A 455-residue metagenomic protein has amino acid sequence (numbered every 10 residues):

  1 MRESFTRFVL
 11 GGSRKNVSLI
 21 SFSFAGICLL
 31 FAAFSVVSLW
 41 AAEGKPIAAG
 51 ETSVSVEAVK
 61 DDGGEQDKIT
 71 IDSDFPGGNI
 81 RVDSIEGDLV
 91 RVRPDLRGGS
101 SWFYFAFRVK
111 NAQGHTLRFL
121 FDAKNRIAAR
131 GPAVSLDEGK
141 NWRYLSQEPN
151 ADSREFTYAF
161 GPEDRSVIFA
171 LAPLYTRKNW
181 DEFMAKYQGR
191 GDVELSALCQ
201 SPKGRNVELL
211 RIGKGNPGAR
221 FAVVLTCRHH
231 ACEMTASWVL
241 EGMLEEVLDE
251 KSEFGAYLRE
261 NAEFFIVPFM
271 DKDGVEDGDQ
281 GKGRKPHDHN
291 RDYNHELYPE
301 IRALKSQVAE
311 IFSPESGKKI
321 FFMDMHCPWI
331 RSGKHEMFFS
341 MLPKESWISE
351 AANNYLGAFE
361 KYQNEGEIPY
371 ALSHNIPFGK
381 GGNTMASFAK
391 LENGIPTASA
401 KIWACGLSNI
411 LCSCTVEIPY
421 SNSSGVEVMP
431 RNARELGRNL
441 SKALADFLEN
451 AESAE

Functional and structural regions predicted by a protein language model:
M1-I20: N-terminal secretory signal peptides that target proteins for export/translocation
S23-V37: Bacterial N-terminal signal peptides
A42-E163, V167: Extreme N-terminal flexible tails
N150-G191: Extended acidic/polar, glycine-enriched regions that form or flank non-catalytic beta-rich accessory modules
R177-W180, E233-T235, S424: Short helix/loop capping segments that flank catalytic or ligand/cofactor-binding pockets
E194-G213, P217-K401, C405-G406, S413-E417: Active-site/substrate-binding loop(s) of hydrolase catalytic cores
S413-E427: Short helix/strand-capping connector loops at secondary-structure junctions
S423-E455: His/Asp/Glu-rich mid-to-C-terminal helical/loop segments that flank catalytic regions of hydrolases
